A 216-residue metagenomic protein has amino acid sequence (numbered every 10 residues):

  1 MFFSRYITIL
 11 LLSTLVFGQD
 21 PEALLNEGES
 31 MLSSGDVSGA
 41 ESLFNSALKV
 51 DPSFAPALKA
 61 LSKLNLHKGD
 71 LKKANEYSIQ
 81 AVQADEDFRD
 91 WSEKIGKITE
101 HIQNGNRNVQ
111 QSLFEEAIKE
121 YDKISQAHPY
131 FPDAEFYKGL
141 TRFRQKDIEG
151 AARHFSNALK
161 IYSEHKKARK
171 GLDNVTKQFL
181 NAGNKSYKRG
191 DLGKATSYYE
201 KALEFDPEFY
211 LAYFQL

Functional and structural regions predicted by a protein language model:
D20-E22, A55-P56, R89, I98 (+4 more regions): Helix-start (N-cap) detector for alpha-helical repeat units in TPR-like alpha-solenoids, especially tetratricopeptide
N26, A60, K94-I95, Q103 (+4 more regions): Canonical tetratricopeptide repeat
S33-S34, H67, Q110-Q111, R144 (+2 more regions): Register position in tetratricopeptide repeats
N45-K49, Q80-Q83, K119-Q126, N157-K160 (+3 more regions): Conserved structural position within tetratricopeptide repeats
